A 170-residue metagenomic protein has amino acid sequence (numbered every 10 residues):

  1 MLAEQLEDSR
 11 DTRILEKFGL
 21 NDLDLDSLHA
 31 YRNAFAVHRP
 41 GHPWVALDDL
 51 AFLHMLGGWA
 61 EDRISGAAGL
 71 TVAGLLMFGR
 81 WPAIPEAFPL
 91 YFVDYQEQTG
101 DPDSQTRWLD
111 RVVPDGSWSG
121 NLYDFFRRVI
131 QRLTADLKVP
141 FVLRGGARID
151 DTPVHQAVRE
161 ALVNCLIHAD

Functional and structural regions predicted by a protein language model:
M1-D170: Active-site helix-to-loop segments that bind/position phosphate- or nucleotide-bearing substrates and donors across
